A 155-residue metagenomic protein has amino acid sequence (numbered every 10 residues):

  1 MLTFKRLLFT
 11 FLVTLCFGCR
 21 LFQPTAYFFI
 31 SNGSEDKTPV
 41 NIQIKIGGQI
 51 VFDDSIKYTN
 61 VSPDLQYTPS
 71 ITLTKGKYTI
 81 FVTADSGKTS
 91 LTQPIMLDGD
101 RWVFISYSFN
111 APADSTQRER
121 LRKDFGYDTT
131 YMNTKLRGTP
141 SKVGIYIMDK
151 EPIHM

Functional and structural regions predicted by a protein language model:
M1-F17: Sec-dependent bacterial lipoprotein signal peptides
C19-P39, Q43-M155: Terminal leader/tail segments of proteins
